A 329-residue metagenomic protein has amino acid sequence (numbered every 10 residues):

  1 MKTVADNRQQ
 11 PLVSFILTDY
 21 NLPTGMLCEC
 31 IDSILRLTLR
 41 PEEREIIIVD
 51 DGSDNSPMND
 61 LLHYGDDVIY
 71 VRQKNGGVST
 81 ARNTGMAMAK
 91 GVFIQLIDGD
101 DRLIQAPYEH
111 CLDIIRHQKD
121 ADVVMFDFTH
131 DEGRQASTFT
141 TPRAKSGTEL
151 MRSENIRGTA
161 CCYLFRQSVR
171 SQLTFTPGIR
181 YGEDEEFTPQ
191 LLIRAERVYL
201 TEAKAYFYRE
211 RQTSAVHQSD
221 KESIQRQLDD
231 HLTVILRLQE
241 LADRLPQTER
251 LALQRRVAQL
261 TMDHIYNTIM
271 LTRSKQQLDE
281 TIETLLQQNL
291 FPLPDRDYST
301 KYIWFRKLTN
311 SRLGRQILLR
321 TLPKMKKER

Functional and structural regions predicted by a protein language model:
M1-K2, M270-R329: Membrane-interface aromatic/basic loop that binds lipid-linked glycans or pyrophosphate carriers, typified by
M1-T233, E240, R244: Nucleotide-sugar donor-binding/catalytic module of glycosyltransferases that assemble extracellular/cell-envelope
L22, D120, T248, M270-S274: Alpha-helical structural elements of signaling/regulatory helical domains
N75, G85, S146, A258-Q259 (+3 more regions): Sequence-pattern detector for short linear motifs and compositional/periodic biases rather than a specific fold
R226-D229, T248-R256: Residues within HEAT/ARM-like alpha-solenoid scaffolds
H231-E240, T281-N289: Amphipathic alpha-helices of TPR/Sel1-like and other helical repeat/solenoid scaffolds
L238-L245, N267-R273: Secondary-structure edge/capping motif, primarily at the C-terminal ends of alpha-helices and the immediately following
R255-Y266: Amphipathic alpha-helical repeat scaffolds of TPR domains
